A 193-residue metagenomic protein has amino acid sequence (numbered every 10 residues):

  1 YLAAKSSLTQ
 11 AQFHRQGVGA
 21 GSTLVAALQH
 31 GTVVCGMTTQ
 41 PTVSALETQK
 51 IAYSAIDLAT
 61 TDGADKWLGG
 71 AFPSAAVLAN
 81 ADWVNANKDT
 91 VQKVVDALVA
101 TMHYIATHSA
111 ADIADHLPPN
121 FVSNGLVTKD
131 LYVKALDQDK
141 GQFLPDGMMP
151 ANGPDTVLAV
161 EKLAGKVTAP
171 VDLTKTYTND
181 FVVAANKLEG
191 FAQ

Functional and structural regions predicted by a protein language model:
Y1-G17, A45-K50: Ligand-binding cleft/hinge of the Venus flytrap
L8-T9, A52, S123-V127, V167-T168 (+1 more regions): Short coil/loop linkers at secondary-structure junctions
T9-Q10, A27-Q29, G141-L144: A short, structure-level motif marking secondary-structure boundaries and short turns
H14-R15, V33-V34, M148: Residue-level marker of alpha-helix boundaries and capping positions
T23-F121: Pocket-lining segment of extracytoplasmic ligand-binding domains
V84-V167: Secondary-structure end/capping motifs
D155-Q193: Conserved C-terminal helix/tail region of periplasmic/extracytoplasmic solute-binding proteins
